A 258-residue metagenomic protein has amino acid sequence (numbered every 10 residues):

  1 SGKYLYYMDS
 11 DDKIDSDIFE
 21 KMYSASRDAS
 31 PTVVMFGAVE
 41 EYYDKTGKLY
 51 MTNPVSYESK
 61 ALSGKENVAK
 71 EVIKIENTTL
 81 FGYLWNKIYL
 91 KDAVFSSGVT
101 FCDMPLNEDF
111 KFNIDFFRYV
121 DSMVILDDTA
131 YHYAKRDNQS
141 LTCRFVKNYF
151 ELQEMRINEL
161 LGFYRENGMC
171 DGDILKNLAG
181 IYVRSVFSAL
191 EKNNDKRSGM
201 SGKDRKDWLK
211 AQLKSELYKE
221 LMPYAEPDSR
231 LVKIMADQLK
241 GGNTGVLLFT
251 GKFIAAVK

Functional and structural regions predicted by a protein language model:
S1-Y4: Active-site nucleotide-sugar/metal-binding loop of Leloir-type enzymes
Y6, S10-D127, Y131-N148: Donor-binding/catalytic cores of nucleotide-activated saccharide and glycerol-phosphate transferases/polymerases
F112, R156, Y182: Catalytic-loop motifs flanking and including active-site residues across diverse enzymes
D128-D137, C143-G172, S188-E220: Catalytic core of nucleotide-sugar-dependent glycosyltransferases
D171-G180: All-alpha amphipathic helical-bundle segments outside canonical DNA-binding/catalytic cores that form hydrophobic
A179-E191: Amphipathic alpha-helical repeat scaffolds of TPR domains
D195-K258: Membrane-interface aromatic/basic loop that binds lipid-linked glycans or pyrophosphate carriers, typified by
